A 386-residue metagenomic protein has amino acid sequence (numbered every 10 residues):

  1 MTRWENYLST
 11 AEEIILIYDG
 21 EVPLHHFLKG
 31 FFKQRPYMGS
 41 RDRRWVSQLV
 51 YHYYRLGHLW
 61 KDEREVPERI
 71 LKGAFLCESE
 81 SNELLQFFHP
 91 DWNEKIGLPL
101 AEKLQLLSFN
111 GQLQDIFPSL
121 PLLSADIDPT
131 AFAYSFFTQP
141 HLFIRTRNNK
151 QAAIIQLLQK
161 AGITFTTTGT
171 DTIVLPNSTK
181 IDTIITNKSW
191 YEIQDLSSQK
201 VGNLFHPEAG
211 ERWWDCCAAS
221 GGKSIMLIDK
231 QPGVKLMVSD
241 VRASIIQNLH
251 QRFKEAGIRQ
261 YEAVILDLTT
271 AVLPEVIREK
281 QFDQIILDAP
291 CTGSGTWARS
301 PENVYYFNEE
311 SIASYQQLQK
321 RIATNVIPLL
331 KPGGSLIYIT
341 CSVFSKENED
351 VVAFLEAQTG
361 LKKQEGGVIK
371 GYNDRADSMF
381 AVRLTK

Functional and structural regions predicted by a protein language model:
M1-K386: S-adenosylmethionine
